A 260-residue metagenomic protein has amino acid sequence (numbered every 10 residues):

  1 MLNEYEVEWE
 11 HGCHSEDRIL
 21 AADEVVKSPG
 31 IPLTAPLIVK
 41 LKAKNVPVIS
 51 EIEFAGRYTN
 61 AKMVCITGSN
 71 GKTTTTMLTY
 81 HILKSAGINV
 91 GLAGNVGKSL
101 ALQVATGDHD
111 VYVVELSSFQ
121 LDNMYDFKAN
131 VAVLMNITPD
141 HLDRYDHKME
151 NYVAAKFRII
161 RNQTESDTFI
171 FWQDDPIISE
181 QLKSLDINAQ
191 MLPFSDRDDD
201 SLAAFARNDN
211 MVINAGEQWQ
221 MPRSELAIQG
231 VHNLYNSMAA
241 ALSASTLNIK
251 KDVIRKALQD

Functional and structural regions predicted by a protein language model:
M1-V7, S99-L102: N-terminal beta-loop-helix "entrance" segment that forms/cooperates in small-molecule cofactor or anionic ligand
N3-R18: Glycine-rich, highly charged phosphate/nucleotide-binding loops
E6, G87, N248: Short glycine-rich hinge loops at helix-strand junctions in the catalytic core of two-component histidine kinases
G12-C13, I49-I52, P193-D196: Short beta-strand elements of ligand-binding domains
D17-A22, P29-Q173, I177-A189, F205 (+1 more regions): Phosphate-binding loop of NTP-binding sites
D146-E150, N188-D260: Adenine nucleotide phosphate-binding catalytic loops in nucleotide-utilizing enzymes
